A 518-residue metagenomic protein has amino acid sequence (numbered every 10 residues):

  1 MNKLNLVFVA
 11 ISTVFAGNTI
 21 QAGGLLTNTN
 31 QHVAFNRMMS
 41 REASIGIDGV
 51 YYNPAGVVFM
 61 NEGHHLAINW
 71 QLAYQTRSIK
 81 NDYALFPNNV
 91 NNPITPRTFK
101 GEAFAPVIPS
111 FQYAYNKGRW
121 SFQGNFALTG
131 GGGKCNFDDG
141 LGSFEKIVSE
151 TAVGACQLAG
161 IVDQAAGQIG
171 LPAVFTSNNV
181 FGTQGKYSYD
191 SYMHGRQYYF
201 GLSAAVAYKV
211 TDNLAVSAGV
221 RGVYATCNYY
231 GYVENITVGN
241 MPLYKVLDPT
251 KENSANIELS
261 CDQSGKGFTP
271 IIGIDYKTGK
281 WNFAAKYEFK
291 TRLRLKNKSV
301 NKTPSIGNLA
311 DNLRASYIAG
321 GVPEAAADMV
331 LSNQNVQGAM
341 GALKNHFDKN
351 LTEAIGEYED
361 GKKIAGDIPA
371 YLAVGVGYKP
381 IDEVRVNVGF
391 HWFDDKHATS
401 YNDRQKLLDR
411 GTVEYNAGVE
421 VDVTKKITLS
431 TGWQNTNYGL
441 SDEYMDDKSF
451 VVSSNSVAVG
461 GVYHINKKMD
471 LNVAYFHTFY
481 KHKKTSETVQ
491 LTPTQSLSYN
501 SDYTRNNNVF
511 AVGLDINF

Functional and structural regions predicted by a protein language model:
G17-F137, S143, S149-E150, C156 (+1 more regions): N-terminal, post-signal peptide beta-strand-biased segments of exported outer-membrane/organellar beta-barrel and other
D48, F104-P109, Y198-L202, S264-P270 (+5 more regions): Residues that define the transmembrane beta-barrel architecture of outer-membrane proteins
V58, Y115-K117, Y208, G222 (+8 more regions): Residue-level signature of outer-membrane beta-barrel architecture
H64, R119-F122, N213-V216, K280-F283 (+4 more regions): Repeated loop/turn-to-beta-strand initiation elements of outer-membrane beta-barrel proteins
I68-Y74, G124-L128, A218-G222, A285-F289 (+4 more regions): Transmembrane beta-barrel strands of outer-membrane/channel proteins
A84-I94, G140-D190, T226-C261, L295-D360 (+2 more regions): Solvent-exposed loop segments that connect transmembrane elements
G273-L295, S332-D348, T352-G439: Detector for outer-membrane/organellar transmembrane beta-barrel domains, recognizing the amphipathic beta-strand
G461-Y463, T504-F518: Outer-membrane beta-barrel "beta-signal"
